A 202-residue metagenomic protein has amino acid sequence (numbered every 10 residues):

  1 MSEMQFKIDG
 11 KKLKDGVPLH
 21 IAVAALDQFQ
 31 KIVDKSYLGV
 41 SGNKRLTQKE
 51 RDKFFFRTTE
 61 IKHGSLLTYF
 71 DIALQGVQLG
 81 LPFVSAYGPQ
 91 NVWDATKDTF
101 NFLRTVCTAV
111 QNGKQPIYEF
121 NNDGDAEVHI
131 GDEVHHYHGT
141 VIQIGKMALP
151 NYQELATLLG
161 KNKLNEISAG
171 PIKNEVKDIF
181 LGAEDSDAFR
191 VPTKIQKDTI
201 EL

Functional and structural regions predicted by a protein language model:
S2-L202: Charged, alpha-helical interface segments at or near domain boundaries
